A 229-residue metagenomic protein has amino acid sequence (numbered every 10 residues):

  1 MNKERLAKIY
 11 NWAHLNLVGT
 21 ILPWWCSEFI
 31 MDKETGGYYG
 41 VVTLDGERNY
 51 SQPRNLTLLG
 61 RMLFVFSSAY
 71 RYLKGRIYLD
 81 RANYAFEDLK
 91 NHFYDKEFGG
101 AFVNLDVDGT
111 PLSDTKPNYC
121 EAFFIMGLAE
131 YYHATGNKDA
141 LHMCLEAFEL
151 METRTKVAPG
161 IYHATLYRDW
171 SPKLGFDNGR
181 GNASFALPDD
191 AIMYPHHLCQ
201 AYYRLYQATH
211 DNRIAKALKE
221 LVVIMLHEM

Functional and structural regions predicted by a protein language model:
M1-M229: Glycan-recognition and catalytic cores of secretory/periplasmic carbohydrate-active enzymes
